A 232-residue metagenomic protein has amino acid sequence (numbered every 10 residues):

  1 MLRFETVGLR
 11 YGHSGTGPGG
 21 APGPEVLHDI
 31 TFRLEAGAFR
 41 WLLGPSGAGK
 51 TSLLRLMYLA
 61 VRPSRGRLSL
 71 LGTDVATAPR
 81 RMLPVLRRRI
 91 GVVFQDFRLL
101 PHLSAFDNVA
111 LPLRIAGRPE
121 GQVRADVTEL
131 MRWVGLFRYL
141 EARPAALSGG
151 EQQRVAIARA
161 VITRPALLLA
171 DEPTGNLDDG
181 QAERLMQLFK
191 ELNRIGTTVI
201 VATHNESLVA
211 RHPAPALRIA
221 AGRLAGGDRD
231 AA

Functional and structural regions predicted by a protein language model:
Y58: Helix-to-loop junction immediately C-terminal to a conserved catalytic motif
G66-D74: Conserved ABC transporter NBD signature motif
V75-G91, L192-R194: ABC ATPase NBD coupling module
L103-L111: Short coil-to-helix segment of the ABC ATPase nucleotide-binding domain corresponding to the Q-loop/switch region
R143-L147, E151-Q153: Conserved ABC ATPase signature
I162-A166: A short, proline-enriched helix->beta-strand linker immediately N-terminal to the Walker B motif in ABC-type P-loop
L168-D171: Catalytic Walker B motif of ABC-type/P-loop ATPase nucleotide-binding domains
